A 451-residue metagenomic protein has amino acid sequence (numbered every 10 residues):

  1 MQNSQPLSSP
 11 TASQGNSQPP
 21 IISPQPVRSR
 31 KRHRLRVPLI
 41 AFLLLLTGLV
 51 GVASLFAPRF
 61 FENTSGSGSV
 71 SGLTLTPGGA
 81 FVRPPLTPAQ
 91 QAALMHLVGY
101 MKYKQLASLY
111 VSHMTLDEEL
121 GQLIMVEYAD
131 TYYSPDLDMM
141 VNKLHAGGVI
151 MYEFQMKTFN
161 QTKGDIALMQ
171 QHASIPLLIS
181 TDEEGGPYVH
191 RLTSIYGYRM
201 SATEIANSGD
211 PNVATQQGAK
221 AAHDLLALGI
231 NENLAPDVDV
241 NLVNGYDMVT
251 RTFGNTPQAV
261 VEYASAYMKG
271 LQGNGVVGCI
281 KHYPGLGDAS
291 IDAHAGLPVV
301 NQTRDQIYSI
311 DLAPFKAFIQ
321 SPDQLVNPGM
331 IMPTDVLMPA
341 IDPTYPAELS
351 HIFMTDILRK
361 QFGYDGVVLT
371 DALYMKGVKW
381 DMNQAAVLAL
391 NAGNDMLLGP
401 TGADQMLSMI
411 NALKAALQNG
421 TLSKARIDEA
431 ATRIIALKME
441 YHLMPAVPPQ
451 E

Functional and structural regions predicted by a protein language model:
Q2-N142, H351, Q361, K379-E451: Preference for extracellular/luminal or secreted protein segments
A93-L97, Y110, M125-T131, M151-K157 (+8 more regions): Second-shell loop/turn segments in exported
A107, H113-L116, T131, M139 (+10 more regions): Extracytoplasmic/periplasmic mature domains of Sec-exported, cell-envelope-associated bacterial proteins
T115, V149, Q161-L168, P187-Y188 (+1 more regions): Second-shell residues forming the walls of enzyme active-site clefts
L120-Y128, G147-M151, L177-E183, E232-P236 (+5 more regions): Hydrophobic faces of well-ordered beta-strands that scaffold small-molecule active sites in alpha/beta enzyme cores
D138-Q155, A219-E232: Catalytic domains of carbohydrate-active enzymes, especially glycoside hydrolases
Q170-G197, A214-D239, V260, A264 (+1 more regions): Glycine-rich, aromatic-flanked loop segments that form ligand/cofactor-binding clefts across common enzyme folds
V238-D247: Short, conserved phosphate-binding/catalytic loop or strand-edge motifs used in phosphoryl-/nucleotidyl-transfer
